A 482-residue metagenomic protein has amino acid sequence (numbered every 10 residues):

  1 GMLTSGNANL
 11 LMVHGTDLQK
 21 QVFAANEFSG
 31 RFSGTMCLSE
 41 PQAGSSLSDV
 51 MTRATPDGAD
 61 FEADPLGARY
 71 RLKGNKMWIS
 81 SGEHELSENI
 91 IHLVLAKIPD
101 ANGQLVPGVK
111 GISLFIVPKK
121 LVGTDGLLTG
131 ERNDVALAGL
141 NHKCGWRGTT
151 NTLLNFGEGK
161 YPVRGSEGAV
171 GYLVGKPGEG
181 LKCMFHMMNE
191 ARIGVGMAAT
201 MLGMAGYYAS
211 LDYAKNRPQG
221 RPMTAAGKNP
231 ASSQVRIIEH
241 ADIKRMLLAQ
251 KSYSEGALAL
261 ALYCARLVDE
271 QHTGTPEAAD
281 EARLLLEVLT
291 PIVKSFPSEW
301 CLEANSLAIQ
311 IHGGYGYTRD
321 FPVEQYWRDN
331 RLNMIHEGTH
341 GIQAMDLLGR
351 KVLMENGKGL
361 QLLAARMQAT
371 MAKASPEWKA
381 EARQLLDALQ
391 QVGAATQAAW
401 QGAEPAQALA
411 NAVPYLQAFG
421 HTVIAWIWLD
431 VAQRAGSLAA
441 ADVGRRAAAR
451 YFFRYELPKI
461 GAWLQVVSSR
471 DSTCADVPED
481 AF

Functional and structural regions predicted by a protein language model:
G1-A25, S29-G30, S87-I91, H336: Internal helix-loop-helix
L10, M354, A369-F482: C-terminal amphipathic alpha-helical interaction region
T16-V22, E337-T339, L347-Q391: A structural-propensity feature for long, helix-poor, extended segments
T35-E85, R283-E299, E303-D320, A399-V413 (+1 more regions): Flexible, glycine/threonine-enriched loop-and-boundary segments that flank and lead into catalytic domains of large
P65, R71, W146, Y263 (+4 more regions): Alpha-helix capping/hinge segments and adjacent helical runs
A68-R132: A short core secondary-structure module
G123-A138, K143, T150-A191, L211-I238 (+1 more regions): A glycine-rich, basic-preceded beta-loop-alpha segment at the flavin cofactor/substrate interface of flavin-utilizing
E255-K294, T396-A410, V431-A441: C-terminal helix-coil-helix/basic helical segment that borders enzyme active sites and/or dimer interfaces and provides
